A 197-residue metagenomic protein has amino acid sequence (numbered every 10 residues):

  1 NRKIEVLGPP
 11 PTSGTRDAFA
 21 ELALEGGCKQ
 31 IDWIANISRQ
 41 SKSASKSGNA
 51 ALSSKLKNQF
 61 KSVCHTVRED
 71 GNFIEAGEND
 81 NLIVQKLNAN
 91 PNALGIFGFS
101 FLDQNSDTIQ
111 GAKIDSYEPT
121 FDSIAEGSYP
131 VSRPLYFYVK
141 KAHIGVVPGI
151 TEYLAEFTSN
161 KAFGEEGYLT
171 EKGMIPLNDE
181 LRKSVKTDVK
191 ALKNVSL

Functional and structural regions predicted by a protein language model:
N1-L197: Flexible loop/hinge segments at secondary-structure junctions
